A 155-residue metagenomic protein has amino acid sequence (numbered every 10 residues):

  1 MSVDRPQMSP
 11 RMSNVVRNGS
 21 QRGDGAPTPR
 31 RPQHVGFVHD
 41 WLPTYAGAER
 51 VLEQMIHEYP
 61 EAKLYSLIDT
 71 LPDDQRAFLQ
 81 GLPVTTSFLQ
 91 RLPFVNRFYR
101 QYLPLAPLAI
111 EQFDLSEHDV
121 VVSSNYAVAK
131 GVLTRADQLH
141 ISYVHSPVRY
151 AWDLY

Functional and structural regions predicted by a protein language model:
P27-P43, L67-I68: Nucleotide-activated donor-dependent transferases that construct or modify glycoconjugates
H34, D119-V120, L139: Structural motif
A48-E58: Short amphipathic alpha-helix
E58-V128: Active-site donor-binding segments of glycosyltransferases and PAPS-dependent sulfotransferases
A77-N96, R135-Y155: Acceptor-binding helix/loop patch of EC 2.4 sugar-transfer enzymes, predominantly nucleotide-sugar-dependent
